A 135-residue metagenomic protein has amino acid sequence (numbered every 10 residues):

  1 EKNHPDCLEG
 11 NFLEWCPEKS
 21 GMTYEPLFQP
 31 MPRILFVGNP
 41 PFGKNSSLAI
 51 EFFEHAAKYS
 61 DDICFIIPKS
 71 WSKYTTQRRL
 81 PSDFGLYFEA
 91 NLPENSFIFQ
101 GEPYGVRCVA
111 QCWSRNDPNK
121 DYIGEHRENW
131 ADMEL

Functional and structural regions predicted by a protein language model:
E1-L135: Class I S-adenosyl-L-methionine-dependent methyltransferase catalytic core
